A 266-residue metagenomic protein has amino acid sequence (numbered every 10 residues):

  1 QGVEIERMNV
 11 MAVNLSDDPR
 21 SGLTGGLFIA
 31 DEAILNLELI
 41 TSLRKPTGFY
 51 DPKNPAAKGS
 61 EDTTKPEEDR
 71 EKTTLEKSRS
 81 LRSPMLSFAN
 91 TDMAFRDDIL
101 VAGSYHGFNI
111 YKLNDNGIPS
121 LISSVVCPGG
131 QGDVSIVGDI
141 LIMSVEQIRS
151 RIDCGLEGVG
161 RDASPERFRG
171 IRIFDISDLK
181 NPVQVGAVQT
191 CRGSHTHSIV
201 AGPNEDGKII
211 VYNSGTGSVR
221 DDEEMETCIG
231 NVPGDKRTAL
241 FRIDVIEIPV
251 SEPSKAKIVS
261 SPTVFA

Functional and structural regions predicted by a protein language model:
G2-A266: Feature marking well-ordered beta-strand scaffolds used for ligand recognition
